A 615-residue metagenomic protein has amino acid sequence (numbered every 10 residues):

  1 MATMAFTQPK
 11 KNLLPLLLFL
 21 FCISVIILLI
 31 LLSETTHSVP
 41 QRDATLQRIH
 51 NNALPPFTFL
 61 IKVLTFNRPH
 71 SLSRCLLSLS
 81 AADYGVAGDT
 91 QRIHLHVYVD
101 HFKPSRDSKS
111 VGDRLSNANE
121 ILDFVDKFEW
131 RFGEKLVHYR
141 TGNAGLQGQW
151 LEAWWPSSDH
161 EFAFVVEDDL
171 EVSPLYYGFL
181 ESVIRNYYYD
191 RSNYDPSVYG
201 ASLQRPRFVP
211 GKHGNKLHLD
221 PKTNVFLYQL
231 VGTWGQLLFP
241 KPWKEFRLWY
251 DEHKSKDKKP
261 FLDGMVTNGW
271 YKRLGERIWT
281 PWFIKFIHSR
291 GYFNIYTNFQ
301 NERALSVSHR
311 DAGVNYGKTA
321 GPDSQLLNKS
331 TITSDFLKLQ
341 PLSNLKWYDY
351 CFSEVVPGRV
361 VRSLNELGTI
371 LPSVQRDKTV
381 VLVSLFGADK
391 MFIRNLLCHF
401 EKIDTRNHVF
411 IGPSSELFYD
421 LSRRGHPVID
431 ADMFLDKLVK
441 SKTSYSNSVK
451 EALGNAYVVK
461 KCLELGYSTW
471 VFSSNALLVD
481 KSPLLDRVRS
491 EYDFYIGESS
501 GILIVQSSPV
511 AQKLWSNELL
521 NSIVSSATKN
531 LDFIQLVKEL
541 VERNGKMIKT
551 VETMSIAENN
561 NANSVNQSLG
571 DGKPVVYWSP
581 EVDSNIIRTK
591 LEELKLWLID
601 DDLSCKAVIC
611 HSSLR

Functional and structural regions predicted by a protein language model:
A2-Q47, F299: N-terminal signal-anchor transmembrane helix specifying type II single-pass membrane topology of secretory-pathway
T58-L60, H94-H96, V380: Cell-envelope/extracellular polymer assembly enzymes that use nucleotide-activated donors
L60-R68, V381-F386: A conserved hydrophobic helix/loop-capping motif in glycosyltransferases and polysaccharide synthases
C75-R92, F102-P104, H399-N407: Short, acidic, metal-binding catalytic loop of nucleotide-sugar glycosyltransferases
Y98-E161, P413-L465: Active-site-proximal specificity loops/subdomain of glycosyltransferases
G142-F164, W279, F283, R394-L397 (+6 more regions): A conserved donor-nucleotide-binding helix/loop in the catalytic core of Leloir-type glycosyltransferases
S157-V165, L170-V198, K212, E451-V505 (+1 more regions): GT-A fold catalytic core of metal-dependent nucleotide-sugar glycosyltransferases, centered on the diacidic
Q229-D323, G497-R615: Catalytic core and acceptor-binding pocket of nucleotide-sugar-dependent glycosyltransferases
